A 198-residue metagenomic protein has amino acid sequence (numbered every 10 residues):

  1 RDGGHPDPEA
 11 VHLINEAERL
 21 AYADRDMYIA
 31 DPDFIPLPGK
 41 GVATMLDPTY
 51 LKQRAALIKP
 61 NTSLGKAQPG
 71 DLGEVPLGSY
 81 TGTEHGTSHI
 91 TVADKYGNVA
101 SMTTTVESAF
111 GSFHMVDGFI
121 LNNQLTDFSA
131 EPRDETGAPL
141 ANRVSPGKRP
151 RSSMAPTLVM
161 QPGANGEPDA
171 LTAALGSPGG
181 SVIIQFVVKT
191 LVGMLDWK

Functional and structural regions predicted by a protein language model:
R1, G176-W197: Alpha-helical support elements that line or immediately flank enzyme active sites and cofactor-binding pockets
D2-T105, V116: Internal maturation/activation junctions in enzymes
G3-H5, F34-A43, E135-G137, Q161-L171: Intrinsically disordered, low-complexity coil segments
A10-A17, L171, I183, V187: Stable alpha-helical elements in mature extracytoplasmic
E18, Y22-R25, L125, L191-L195: Sec/Tat-exported extracytoplasmic proteins
I29-D31, D127-D134, A173, K198: Acidic/polar loop patches that form or flank catalytic/metal-binding clefts of enzymes that bind anionic ligands
A93, N98-A170, I184, K189: Active-site rim segments in enzyme catalytic domains, especially the processed small/beta chain of N-terminal
R143-P146, L175-G179: Glycine-anchored helix-breaking recognition loops at helix->coil/strand junctions
